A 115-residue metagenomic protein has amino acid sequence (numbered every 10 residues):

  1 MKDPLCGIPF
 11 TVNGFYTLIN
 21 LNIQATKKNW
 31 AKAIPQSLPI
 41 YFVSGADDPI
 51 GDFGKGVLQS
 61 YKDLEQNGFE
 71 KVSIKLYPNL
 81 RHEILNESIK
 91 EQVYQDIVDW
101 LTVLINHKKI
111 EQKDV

Functional and structural regions predicted by a protein language model:
M1-V43: Alpha/beta-hydrolase
D3, D47-D48, E87, D96: Acidic side chains
P4, S44-A46, P78-R81: Short, histidine-centered active-site or binding-site loop motifs used for metal coordination, general acid-base
G7, P49-I50, E83-I84: Short strand->helix junction
V12, F53-V57, N86-E91: Conserved strand-to-helix beginnings and helix N-cap segments that scaffold or border functional pockets
T17-N20, Q59, Q92, D96: Alpha-helical elements of Rossmann-like donor-binding domains used by nucleotide-donor carbohydrate transfer enzymes
Y41, A46-S73: Conserved loop-alpha-helix segment in the C-terminal half of the alpha/beta-hydrolase fold that carries the catalytic
N67-V115: Catalytic active-site module of serine/aspartate enzymes centered on a nucleophile-bearing elbow/loop
